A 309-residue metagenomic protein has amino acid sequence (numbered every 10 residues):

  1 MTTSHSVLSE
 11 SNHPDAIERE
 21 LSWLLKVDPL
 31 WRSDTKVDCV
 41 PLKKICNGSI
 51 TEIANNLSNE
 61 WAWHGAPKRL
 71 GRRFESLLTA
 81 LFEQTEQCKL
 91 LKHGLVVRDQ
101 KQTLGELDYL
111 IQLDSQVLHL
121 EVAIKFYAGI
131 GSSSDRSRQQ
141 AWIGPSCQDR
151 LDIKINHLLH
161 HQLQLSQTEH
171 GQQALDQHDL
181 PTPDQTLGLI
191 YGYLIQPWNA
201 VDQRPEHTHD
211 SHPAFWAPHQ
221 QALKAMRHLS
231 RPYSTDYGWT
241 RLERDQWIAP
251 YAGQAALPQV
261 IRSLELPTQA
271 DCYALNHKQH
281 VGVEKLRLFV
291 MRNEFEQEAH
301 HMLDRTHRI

Functional and structural regions predicted by a protein language model:
M1-I309: Intrinsically disordered, low-complexity Ser/Thr/Pro/Gly-rich regulatory segments
